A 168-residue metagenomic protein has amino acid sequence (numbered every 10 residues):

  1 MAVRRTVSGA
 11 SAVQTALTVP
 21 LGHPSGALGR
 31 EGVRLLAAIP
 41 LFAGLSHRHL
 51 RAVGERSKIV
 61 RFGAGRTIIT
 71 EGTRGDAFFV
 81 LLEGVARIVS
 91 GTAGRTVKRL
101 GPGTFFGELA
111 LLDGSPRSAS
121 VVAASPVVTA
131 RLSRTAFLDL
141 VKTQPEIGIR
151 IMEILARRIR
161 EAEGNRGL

Functional and structural regions predicted by a protein language model:
M1-L168: Cytosolic regulatory regions built on CNB/CRP/Popeye-like sensor folds
